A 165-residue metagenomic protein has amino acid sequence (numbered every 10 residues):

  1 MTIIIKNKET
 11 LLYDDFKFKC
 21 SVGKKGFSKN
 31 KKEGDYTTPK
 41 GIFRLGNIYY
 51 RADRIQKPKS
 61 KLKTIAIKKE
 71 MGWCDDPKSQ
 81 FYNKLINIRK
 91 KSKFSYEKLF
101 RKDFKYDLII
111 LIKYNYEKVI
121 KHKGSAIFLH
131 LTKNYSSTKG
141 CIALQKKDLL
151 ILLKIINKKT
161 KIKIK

Functional and structural regions predicted by a protein language model:
M1-K139, K146-K165: Cell wall/extracellular polymer interaction/catalysis modules
